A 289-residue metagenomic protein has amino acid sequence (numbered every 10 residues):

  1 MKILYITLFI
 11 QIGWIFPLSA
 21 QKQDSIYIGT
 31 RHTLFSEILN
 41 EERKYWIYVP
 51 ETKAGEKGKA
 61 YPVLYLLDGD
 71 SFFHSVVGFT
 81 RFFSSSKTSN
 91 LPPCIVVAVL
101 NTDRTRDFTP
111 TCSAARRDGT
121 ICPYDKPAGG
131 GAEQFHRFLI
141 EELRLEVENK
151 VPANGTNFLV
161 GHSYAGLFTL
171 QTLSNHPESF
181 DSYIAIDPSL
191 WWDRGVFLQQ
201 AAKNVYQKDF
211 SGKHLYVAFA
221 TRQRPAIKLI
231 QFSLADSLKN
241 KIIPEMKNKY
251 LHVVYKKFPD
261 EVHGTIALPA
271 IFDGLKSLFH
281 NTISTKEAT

Functional and structural regions predicted by a protein language model:
M1-D24: Bacterial Sec-dependent N-terminal signal peptides
L18-Y61: A domain-start/cap signature at the N-terminus of enzymes
S71-H136: Active-site machinery of serine-nucleophile hydrolases
T80, G166-P177: Short glycine-enriched nucleophile-adjacent loop and the immediately C-terminal alpha-helix near the catalytic center
R137-G155: Conserved acidic catalytic loop of the alpha/beta-hydrolase fold
V151-S163, Y183: Alpha/beta-hydrolase fold nucleophile elbow
N175-G212: Mobile cap/lid helix-loop segments that gate and shape the active-site cleft of serine hydrolases
A218, Q223-K228, F232-K239, I243-T289: C-terminal catalytic histidine-bearing segment of alpha/beta-hydrolase fold enzymes
